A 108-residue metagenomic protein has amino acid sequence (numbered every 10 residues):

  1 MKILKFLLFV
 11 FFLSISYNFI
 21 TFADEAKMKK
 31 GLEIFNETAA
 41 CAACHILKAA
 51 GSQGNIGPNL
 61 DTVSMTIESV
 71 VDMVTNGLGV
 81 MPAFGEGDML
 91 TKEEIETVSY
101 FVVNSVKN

Functional and structural regions predicted by a protein language model:
M1-A26, K107-N108: N-terminal export/targeting leaders of redox proteins
M1-L4, V74-V80, F84-G85, M89: Extended, non-globular alpha-helical segments
N18-N36, S69: Electrostatic cytochrome c docking/interface patches
G31, T38-L47, V98: The canonical Cys-X-X-Cys-His
N36, A40, M65, T75-G79 (+1 more regions): Sec-exported extracytoplasmic/periplasmic mature domains
A42-T75, V80: Gly/Gly-Pro-rich "capping" loops immediately C-terminal to redox-active cysteine motifs in periplasmic/lumenal
G87-N108: C-terminal capping alpha-helices of c-type cytochrome domains
